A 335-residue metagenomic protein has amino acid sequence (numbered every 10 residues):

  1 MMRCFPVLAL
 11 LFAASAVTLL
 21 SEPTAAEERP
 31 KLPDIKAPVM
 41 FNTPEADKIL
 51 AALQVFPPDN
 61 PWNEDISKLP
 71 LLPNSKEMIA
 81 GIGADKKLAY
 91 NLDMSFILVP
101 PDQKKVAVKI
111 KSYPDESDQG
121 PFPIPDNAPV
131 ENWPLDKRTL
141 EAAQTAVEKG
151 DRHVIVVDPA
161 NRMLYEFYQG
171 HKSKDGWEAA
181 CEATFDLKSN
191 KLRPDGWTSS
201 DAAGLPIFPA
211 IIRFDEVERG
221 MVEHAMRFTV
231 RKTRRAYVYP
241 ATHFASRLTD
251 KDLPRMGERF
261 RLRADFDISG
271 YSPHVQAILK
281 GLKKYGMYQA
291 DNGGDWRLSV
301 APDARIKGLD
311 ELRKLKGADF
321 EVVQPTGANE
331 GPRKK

Functional and structural regions predicted by a protein language model:
M1-F5: Positively charged n-region of N-terminal signal peptides that target proteins for export
V7-T18: Bacterial N-terminal signal peptides
S21, A25-A26: Boundary at the C-terminal end of the N-terminal hydrophobic targeting segment
E27-K335: Short, surface-exposed polybasic-aromatic patches that bind anionic ligands, especially phosphate groups
